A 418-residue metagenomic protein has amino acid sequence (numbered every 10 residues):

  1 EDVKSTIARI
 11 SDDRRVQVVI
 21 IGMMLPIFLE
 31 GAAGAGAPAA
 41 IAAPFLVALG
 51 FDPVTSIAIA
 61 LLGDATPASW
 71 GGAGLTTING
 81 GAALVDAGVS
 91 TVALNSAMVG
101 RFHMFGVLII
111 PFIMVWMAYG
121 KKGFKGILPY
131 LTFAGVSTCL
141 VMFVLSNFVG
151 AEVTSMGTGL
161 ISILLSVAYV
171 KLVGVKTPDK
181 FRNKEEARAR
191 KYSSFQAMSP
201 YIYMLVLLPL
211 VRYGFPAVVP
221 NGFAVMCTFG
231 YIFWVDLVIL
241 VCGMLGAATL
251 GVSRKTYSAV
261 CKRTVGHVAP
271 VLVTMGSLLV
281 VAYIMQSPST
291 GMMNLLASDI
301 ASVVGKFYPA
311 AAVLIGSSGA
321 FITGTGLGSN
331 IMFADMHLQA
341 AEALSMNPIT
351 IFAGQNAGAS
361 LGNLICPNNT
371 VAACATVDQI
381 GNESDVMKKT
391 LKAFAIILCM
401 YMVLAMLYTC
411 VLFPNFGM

Functional and structural regions predicted by a protein language model:
E1, I10, R15, V19-F28 (+4 more regions): Core transmembrane alpha-helical segments of multi-pass membrane transporters/permeases
E1-S11, G88-S90, T256-V260, S289-I300 (+1 more regions): Flexible loop linkers connecting adjacent transmembrane helices in multi-pass alpha-helical membrane transporters
S5, V170-M198: Intrinsically disordered, low-complexity non-transmembrane regions of multi-pass membrane transporters
D13-P44, A48-L49, A65, L272-P288 (+1 more regions): Hydrophobic alpha-helical transmembrane segments of multi-pass integral membrane proteins, predominantly secondary
R15-I27, D52-S69, S90-P111, K306-F321 (+1 more regions): Alpha-helical transmembrane segments of multi-pass membrane proteins
A37-V47, A60-L61, G74-D86, M114-M117 (+3 more regions): Re-entrant/interfacial helical elements at transmembrane boundaries that shape and gate the permeation pathway
S69-N183, A357-M418: Juxtamembrane and boundary regions of transmembrane helices in multi-pass small-molecule transporters and channels
A93-R101, F148-G157, R190-Y192, P220-I239 (+3 more regions): Interfacial loop-to-helix junctions that mark the boundaries of transmembrane helices in multi-pass membrane
